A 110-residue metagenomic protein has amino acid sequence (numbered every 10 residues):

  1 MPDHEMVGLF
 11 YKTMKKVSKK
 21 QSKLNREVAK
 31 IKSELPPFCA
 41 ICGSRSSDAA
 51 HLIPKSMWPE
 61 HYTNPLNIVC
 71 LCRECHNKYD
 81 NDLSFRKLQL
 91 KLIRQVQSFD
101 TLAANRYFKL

Functional and structural regions predicted by a protein language model:
M1-S46, L88-L110: A boundary/linker detector
K30-S33, L66, C70: A generic "alpha-helical surface" signal
F38-N67: Histidine-centered nuclease catalytic patch
C42-R45, E74-K78: Cys/His-rich metal-chelating microdomains
S56-V69, N77-L110: Polybasic, low-complexity binding patches
